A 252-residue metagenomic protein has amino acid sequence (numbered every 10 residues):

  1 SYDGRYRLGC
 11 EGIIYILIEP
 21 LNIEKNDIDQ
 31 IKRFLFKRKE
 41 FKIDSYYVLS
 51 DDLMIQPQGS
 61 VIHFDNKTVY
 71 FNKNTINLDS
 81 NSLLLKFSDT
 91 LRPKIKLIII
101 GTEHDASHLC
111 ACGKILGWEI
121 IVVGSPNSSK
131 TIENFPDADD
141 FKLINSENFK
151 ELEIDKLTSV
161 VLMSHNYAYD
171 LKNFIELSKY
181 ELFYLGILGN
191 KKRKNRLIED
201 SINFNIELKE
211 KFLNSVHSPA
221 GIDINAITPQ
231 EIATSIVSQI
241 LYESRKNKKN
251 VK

Functional and structural regions predicted by a protein language model:
S1-S125, I132-E133, F204, L241-K252: Segments forming oxygen-rich coordination pockets for charged ligands
A106-S107, Y169-L171, K194-N195: Short, well-ordered alpha-helical microsegments
C110-C112, N134-F135, K172-E176, I198-D200: Short amphipathic alpha-helical segments
N127-S129, K192: Helix N-cap at the beta1-alpha1 junction of Rossmann-like dinucleotide-binding domains, i.e., the first residues
D139-N145: Conserved SAM-binding strand-loop segment of SAM-dependent methyltransferases
S146-K156: Short amphipathic alpha-helix with an adjacent loop that forms part of the alpha/beta core around
S159, S164-H165, I175-D200: ADP-ribose/adenylate-binding Rossmann-like module
I187-K252: Adenosine-phosphate binding glycine-rich loop
